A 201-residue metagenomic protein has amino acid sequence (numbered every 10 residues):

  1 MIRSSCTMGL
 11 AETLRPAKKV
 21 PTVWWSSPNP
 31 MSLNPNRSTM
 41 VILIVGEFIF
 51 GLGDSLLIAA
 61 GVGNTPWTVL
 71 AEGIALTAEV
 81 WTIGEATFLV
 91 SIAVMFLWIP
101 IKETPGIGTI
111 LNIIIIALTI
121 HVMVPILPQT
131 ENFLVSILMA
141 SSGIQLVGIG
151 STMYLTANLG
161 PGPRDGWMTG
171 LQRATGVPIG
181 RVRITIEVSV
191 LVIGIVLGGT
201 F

Functional and structural regions predicted by a protein language model:
I2-F201: Core subunits and conserved enzymes of cellular information-processing and envelope-translocation systems across
